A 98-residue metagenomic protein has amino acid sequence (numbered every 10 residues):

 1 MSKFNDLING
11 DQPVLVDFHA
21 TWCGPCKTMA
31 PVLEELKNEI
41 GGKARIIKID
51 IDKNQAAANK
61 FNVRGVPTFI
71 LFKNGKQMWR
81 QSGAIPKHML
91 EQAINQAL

Functional and structural regions predicted by a protein language model:
M1-P13, Q55: A short beta-strand-turn-helix
D11-Q12, H19-W22, G65: Short pre-active-site segment immediately N-terminal to redox-active cysteine/selenocysteine motifs in thiol-based
L15-V16, I46, F69: Hydrophobic beta-strand anchors of alpha/beta hydrolase catalytic cores
C23-C26, F69: The canonical Cys-X-X-Cys-His
K27-I40: Typically the conserved alpha-helix immediately C-terminal to a functionally engaged Cys/Sec in thioredoxin-like
I51-A58: Structural microenvironment flanking redox-active thiols in thiol-disulfide oxidoreductases
N62-I70: Structural micro-motif
L71-L98: Non-catalytic, surface beta->alpha helical segment in thiol-disulfide oxidoreductase systems
